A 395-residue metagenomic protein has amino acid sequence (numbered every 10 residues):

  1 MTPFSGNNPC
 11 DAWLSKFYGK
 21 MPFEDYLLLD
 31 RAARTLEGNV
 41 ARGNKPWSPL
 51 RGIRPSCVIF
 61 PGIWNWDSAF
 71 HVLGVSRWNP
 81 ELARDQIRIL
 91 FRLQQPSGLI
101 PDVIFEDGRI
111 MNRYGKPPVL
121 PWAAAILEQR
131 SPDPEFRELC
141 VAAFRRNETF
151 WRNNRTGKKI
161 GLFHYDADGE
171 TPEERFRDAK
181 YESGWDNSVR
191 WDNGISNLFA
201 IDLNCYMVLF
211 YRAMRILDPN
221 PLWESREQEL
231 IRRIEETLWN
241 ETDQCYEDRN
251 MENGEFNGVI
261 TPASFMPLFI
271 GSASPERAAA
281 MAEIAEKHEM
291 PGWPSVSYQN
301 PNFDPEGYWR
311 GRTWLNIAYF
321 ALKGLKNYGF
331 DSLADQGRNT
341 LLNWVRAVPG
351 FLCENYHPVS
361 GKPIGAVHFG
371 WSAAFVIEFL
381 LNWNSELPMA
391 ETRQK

Functional and structural regions predicted by a protein language model:
M1-N8: Extended acidic/polar, glycine-enriched regions that form or flank non-catalytic beta-rich accessory modules
P9, E24-A32, N79-R92, D133-R152 (+7 more regions): Extended, well-ordered alpha-helical scaffold segments
L14-G62, D85-I110, K159-L198, I231-T313 (+1 more regions): Extended glycan-interaction surfaces of carbohydrate-active proteins
G19, G74, D218-P221: Generic amphipathic alpha-helical segments used as scaffolds and interaction surfaces in large, multi-domain proteins
P61-S68, V72-I87, R92-A179, N204 (+5 more regions): Aromatic-rich carbohydrate-recognition surfaces in CAZymes
L120-A123, F210, A263, P267 (+1 more regions): The tetratricopeptide repeat
